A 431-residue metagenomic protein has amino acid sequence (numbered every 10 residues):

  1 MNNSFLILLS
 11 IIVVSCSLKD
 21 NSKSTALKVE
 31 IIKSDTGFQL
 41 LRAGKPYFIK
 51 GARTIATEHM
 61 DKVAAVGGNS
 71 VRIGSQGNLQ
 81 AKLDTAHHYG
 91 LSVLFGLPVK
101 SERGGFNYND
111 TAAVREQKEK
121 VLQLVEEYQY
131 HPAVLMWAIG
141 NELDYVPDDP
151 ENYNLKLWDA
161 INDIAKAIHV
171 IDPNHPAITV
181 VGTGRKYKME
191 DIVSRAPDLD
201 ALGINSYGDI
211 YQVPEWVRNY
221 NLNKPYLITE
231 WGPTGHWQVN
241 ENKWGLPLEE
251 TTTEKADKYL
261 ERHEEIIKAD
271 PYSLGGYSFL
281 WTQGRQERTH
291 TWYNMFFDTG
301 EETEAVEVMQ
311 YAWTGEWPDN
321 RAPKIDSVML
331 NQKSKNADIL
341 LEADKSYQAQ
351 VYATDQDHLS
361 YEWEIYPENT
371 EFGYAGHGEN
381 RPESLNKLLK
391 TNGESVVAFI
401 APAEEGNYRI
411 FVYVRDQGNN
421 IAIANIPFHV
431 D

Functional and structural regions predicted by a protein language model:
M1-L9: Sec-dependent signal peptide recognition, specifically the positively charged N-region followed immediately by
V14-S15: C-terminal motif of bacterial Sec signal peptides marking the signal peptidase cleavage site
S34-D35, R42-A43, I49, N221-E379 (+3 more regions): Substrate-binding clefts and catalytic carboxylate motifs of secreted carbohydrate-active enzymes
D35, L41, K45-L199, Q212 (+5 more regions): Active-site mouth of glycoside hydrolases
T183, Y187-W237, E241: Aromatic- and acid-rich polysaccharide-binding/catalytic face of secreted or lumenal carbohydrate-active enzymes
F399-E405: Short, surface-exposed loop/turn segments at beta-strand-coil junctions that are enriched for proline with nearby
A424-V430: C-terminal edge beta-strand
